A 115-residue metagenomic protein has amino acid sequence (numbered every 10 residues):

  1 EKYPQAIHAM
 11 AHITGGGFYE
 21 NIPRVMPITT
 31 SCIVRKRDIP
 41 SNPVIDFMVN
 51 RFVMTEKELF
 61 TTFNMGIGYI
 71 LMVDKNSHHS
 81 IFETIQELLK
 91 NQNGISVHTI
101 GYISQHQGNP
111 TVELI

Functional and structural regions predicted by a protein language model:
E1-I115: Glycine-/charge-enriched secondary-structure boundary and capping motifs
